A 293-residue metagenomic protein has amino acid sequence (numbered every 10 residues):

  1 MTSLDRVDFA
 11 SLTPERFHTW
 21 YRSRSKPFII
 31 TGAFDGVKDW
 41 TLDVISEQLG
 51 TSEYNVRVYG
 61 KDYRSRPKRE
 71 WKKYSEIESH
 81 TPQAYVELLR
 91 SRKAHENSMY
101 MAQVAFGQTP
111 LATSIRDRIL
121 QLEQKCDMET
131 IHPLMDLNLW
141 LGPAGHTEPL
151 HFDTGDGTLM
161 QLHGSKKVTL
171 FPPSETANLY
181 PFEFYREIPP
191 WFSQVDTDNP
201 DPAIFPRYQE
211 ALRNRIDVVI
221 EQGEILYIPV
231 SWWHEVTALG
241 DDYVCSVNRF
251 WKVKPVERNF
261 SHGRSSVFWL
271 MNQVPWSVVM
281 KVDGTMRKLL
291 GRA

Functional and structural regions predicted by a protein language model:
M1-I225, E235-A293: N-terminal accessory scaffold of Fe(II)-dependent oxygenases
